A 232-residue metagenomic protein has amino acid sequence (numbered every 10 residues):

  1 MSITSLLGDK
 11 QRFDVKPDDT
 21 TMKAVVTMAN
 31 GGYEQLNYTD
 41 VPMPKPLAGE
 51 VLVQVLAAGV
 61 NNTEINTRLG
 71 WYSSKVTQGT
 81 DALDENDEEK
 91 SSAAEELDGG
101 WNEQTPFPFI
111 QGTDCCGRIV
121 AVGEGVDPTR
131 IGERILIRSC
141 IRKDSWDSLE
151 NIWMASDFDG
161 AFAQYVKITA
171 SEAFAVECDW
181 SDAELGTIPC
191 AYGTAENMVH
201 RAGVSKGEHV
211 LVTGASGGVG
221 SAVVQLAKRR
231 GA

Functional and structural regions predicted by a protein language model:
M1-M22: Eukaryotic N-terminal low-complexity, Ser/Thr- and Lys/Arg-rich leader segments that predominantly function as
V25, V51-L52, L211: Conserved beta-strand elements of the Class I
M43-G59, Y72-I141: Glycine-rich beta-strand-centered segment in the early N-terminal region that forms part of a ligand/cofactor-binding
D114, E133-R134, Y165, H209 (+1 more regions): Residue-level marker of beta-strand positions
R142-I152: Short, Lys/Arg- and Gly-enriched loop/turn segments at beta-strand edges
K143, S156-A170: A structural motif shared across PLP-dependent enzymes of the aminotransferase-like
W180-A232: Mid-domain Rossmann-like dinucleotide-binding core that forms the NAD(H)/NADP(H) cofactor-binding site
